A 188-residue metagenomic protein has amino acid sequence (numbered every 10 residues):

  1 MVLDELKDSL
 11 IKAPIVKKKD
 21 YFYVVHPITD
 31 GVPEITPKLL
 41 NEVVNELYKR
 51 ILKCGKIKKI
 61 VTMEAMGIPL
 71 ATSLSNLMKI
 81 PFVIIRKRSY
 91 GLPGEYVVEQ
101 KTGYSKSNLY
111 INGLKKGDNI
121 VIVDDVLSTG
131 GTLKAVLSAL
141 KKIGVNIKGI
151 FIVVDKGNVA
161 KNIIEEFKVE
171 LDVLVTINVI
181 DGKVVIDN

Functional and structural regions predicted by a protein language model:
M1-K56: Active-site-facing substrate-recognition patch
V2, L137-N188: PRPP-dependent phosphoribosyltransferase catalytic core
K53-I57, L114-G117: Short helix-loop-beta connector
K56-E64: Short glycine-rich phosphate-binding loop at a beta-alpha junction
P69-M78: Short Gly/Thr/Asp-enriched flexible loops that form oxyanion-binding sites at enzyme active sites
I80-I120: Short, glycine/charge-rich flexible loops or terminal/linker lids adjacent to PRPP-binding catalytic cores
D125, G130: Conserved G/P- and acidic residue-centered "switch" motifs that form tight phosphate/ATP-binding loops in soluble
